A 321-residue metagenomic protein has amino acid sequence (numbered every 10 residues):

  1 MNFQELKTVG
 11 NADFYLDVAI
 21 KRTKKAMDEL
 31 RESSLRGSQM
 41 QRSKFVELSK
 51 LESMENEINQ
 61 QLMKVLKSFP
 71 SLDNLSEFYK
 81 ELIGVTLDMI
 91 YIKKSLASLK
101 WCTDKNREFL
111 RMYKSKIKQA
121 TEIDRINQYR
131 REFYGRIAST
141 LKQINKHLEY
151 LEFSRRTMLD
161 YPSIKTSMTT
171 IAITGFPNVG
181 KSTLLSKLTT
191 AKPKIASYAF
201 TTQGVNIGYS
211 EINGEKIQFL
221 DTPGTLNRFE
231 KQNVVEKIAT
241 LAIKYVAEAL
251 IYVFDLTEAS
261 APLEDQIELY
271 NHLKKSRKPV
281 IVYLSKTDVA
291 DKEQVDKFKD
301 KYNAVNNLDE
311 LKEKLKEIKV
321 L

Functional and structural regions predicted by a protein language model:
M1-C102: N-terminal accessory targeting/assembly segments
R36-K50, M54, S68-I92, I164 (+2 more regions): Switch II of P-loop NTPase G domains
L96-E152: Charged, amphipathic alpha-helical linker segments immediately N-terminal to NTP-binding catalytic cores
F153-I164: Pre-Walker A adenine-sensing motif
R156, V235-L315: Conserved C-terminal guanine-recognition region of P-loop GTPase G domains, centered on the G4
S163-T166, L188-Q218, P223-L241, L263: Switch I (effector-binding) loop of TRAFAC-class P-loop GTPase G-domains
F176-P177, K187: P-loop (Walker A) phosphate-binding loop of NTP-binding proteins
K181: Conserved lysine of the Walker
